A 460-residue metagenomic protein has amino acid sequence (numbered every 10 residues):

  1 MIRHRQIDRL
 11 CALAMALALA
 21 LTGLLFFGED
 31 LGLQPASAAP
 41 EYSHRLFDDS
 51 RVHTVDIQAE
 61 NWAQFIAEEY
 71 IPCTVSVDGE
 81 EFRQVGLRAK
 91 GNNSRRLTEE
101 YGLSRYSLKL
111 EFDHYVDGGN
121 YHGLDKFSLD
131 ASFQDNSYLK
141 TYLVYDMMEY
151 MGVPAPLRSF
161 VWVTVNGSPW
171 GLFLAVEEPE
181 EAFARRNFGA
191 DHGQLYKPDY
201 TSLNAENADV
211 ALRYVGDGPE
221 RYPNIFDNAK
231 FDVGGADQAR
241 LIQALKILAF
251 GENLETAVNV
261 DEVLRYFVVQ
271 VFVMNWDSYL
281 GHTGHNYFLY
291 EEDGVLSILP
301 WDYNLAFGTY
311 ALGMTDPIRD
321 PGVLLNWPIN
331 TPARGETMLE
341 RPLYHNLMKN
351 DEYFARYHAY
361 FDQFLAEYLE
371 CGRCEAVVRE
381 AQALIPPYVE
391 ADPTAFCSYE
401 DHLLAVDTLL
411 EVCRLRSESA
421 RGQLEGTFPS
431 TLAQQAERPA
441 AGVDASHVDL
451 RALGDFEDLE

Functional and structural regions predicted by a protein language model:
M1-E460: Phosphate/dinucleotide-binding and metal-coordinating scaffold of catalytic cores in nucleotide-dependent enzymes
